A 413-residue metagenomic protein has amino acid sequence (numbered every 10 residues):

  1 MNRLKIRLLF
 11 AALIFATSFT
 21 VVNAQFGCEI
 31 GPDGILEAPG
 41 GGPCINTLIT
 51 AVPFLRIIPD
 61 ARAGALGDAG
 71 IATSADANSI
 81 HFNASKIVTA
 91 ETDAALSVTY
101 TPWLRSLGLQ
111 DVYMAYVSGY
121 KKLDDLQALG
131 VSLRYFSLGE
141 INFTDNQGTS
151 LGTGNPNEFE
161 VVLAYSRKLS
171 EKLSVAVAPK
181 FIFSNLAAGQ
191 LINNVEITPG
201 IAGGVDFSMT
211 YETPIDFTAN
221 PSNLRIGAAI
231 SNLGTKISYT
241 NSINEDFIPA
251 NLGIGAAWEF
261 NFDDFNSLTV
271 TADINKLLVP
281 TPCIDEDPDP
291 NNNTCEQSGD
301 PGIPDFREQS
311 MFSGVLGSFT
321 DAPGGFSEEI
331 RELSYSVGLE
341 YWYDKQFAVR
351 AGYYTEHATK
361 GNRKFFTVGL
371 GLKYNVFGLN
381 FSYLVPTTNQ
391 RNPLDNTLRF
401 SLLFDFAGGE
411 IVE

Functional and structural regions predicted by a protein language model:
M1-G27, A256: Bacterial Sec-dependent N-terminal signal peptides
Q25-E413: Subset of outer-membrane beta-barrel
